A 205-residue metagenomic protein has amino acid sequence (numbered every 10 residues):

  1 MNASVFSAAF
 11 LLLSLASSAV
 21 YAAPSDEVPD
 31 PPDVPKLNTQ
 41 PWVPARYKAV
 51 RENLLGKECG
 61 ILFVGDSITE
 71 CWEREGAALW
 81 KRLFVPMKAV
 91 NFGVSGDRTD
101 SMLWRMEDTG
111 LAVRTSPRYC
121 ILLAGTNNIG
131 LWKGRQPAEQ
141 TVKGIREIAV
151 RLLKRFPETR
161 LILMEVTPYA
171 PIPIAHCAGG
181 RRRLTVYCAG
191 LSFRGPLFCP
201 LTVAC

Functional and structural regions predicted by a protein language model:
M1-V64, I68-R82: N-terminal secretory targeting modules
K48-L62, L103-V113, V150-L153: Short amphipathic alpha-helices and their capping/turn segments at secondary-structure boundaries
R51, A89-N91: A detector of helix-start/N-cap boundary segments at the beginnings of structured domains
L79-K88, D97, M106-C205: Alpha-helical cap/lid subdomain in secreted, periplasmic, or secretory-pathway luminal O-acyl-processing enzymes
N91-S101: A short, conserved beta-to-alpha structural element at the edge of catalytic cores that scaffolds binding
